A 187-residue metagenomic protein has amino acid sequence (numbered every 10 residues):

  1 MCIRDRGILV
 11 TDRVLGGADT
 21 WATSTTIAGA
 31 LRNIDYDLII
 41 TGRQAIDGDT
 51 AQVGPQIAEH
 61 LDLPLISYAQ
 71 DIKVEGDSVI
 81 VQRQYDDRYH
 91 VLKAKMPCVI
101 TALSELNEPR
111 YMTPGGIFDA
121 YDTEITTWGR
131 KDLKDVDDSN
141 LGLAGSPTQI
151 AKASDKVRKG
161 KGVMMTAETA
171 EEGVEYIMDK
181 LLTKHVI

Functional and structural regions predicted by a protein language model:
M1: Nucleotide/phosphate-binding catalytic cleft detector across ATP-hydrolyzing and phosphate-transferring enzymes
R4-I187: N-terminal glycine-rich FAD/FM-binding segment characteristic of electron-transfer flavoproteins
